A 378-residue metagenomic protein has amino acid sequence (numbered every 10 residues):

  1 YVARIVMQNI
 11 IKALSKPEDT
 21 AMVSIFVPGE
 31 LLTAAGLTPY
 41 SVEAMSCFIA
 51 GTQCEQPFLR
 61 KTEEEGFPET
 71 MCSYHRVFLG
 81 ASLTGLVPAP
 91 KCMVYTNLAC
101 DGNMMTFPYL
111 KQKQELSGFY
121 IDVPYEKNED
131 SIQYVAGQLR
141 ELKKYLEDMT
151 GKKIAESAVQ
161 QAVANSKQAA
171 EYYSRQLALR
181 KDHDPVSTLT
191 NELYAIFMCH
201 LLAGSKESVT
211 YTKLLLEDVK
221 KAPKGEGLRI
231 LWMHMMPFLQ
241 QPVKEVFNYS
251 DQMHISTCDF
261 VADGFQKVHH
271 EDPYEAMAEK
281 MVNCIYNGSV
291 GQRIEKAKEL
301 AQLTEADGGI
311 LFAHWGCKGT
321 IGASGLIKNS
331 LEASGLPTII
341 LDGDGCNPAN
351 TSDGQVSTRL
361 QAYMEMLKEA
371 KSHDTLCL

Functional and structural regions predicted by a protein language model:
Y1-D19, A136, R140, K144-K267 (+1 more regions): A charged, amphipathic alpha-helical module
Y1-S46: N-terminal signal-anchor module of multipass membrane proteins
A21-E30, N97-N103, M233-Q240, W315-G322: Gly/Ser/Thr-rich loops at beta-strand to alpha-helix junctions that form or flank small-molecule/cofactor-binding
L31-R60, L231-Q302: Redox- and metal-dependent alpha/beta enzyme cores, enriched for Fe-S-associated oxidoreductases and cofactor-handling
E65-T84, I285-E299: Glycine-rich, highly charged phosphate/nucleotide-binding loops
Y74-D148: Acidic/His-rich segments in extracytoplasmic proteins that coordinate ligands and/or metal ions
G288, R293-G335, I339: C-terminal hydrophobic structural anchor segments that stabilize assembly/packing rather than catalytic chemistry
G325-L378: Peripheral docking tails and interdomain loops at the edges of cofactor- or intermediate-handling domains
